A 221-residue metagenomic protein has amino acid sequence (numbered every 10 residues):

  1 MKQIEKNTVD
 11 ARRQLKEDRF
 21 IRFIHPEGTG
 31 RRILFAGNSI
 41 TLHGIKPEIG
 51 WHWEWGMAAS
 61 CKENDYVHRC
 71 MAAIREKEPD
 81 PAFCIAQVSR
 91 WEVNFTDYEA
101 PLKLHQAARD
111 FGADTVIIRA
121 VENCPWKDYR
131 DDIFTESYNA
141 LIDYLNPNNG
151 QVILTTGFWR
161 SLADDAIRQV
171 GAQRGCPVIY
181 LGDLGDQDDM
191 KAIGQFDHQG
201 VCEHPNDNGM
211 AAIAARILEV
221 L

Functional and structural regions predicted by a protein language model:
M1-A36, I40-A59, R75-D80, R109-G112 (+6 more regions): N-terminal secretory targeting modules
R19, F23-G28, L42, H105-A107 (+4 more regions): Extracellular glycan-modifying ectodomains
I33-A36, L42-I49, D80-F83, V88-T135: Oxyanion-hole/transition-state-stabilizing segment in secreted/luminal serine hydrolases and related acyltransferases
M57-D65, D128, D132-T135, F158-S161 (+1 more regions): Soluble non-cytosolic domains of exported or imported proteins
Y66-E78: A short, Lys/Arg-enriched amphipathic alpha-helix followed by its capping loop at the start of a domain
R75-E78, I142, N146: Residue-level detector of alpha-helical secondary structure
Y144-N146, G150-D189: Substrate-gating cap/lid alpha-helix
